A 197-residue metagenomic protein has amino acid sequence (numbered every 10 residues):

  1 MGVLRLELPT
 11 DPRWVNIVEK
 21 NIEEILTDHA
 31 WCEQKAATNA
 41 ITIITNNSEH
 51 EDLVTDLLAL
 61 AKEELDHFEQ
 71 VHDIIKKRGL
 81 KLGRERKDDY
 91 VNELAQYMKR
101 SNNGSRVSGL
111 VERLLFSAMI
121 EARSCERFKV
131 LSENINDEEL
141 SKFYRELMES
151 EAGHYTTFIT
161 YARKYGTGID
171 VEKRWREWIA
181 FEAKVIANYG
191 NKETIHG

Functional and structural regions predicted by a protein language model:
M1-G197: Non-heme di-metal
